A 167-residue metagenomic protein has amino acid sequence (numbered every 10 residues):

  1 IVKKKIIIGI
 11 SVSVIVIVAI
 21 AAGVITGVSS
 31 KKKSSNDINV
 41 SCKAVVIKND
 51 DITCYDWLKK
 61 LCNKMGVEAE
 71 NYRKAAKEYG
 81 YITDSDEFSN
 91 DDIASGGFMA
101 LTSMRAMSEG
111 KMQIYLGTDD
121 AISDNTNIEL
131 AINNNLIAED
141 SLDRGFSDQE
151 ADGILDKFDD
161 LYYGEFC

Functional and structural regions predicted by a protein language model:
K3-G9, G23-C167: N-terminal propeptides
S11-A22: Core hydrophobic alpha-helical transmembrane segments of single-pass membrane proteins
